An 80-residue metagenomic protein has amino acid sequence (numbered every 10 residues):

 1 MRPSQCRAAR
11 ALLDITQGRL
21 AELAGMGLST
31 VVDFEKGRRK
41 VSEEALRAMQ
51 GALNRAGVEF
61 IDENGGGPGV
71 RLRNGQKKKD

Functional and structural regions predicted by a protein language model:
S4-R19, N74-G75: Short basic helix-loop element that most often maps to the first helix and adjoining turn of HTH DNA-binding modules
I15-V32: Short alpha-helical DNA-recognition segment
L23, V41, Q76-K77: A charge-rich, low-complexity, intrinsically flexible signal that marks solvent-exposed coils, linkers, repeats
G25, E44-I61: DNA major-groove recognition helix of helix-turn-helix/homeodomain DNA-binding modules
R38-E44: Short, solvent-exposed alpha-helical "recognition" segments
V58-D80: Helix-turn-helix/homeodomain-like alpha-helical modules used for DNA recognition and transcription-factor dimerization
